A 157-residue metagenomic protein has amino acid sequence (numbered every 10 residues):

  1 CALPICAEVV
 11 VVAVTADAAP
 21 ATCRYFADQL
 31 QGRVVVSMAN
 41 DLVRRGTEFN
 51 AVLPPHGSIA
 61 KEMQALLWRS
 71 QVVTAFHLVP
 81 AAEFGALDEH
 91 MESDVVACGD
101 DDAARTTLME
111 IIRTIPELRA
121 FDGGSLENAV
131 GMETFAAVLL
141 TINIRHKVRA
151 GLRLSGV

Functional and structural regions predicted by a protein language model:
C1-L3: Short, small-residue-biased leader/transition segments that mark boundaries at the very start of proteins
C6-E8: An anion/phosphate-binding loop that grips the pyrophosphate of nucleotide cofactors and donors
V12, A16-P80: Rossmann-like NAD(P)(H) cofactor-binding subdomain of soluble oxidoreductases
R24-D28, F49-V52, A86-H90, E110-I112 (+1 more regions): Short, glycine/charged-enriched secondary-structure capping and boundary segments
L30, L67, H90, I115-E117: Short, well-ordered coil/turn elements that cap or connect secondary structure elements
L42, A82-E89: Short, flexible, solvent-exposed loop/turn segments with mixed acidic/basic and small polar residues
E48-H56, A86-A103: Short beta-strand and adjoining strand-loop segment in the mid-core of the Rossmann-like NAD(P)-dependent dehydrogenase
S93-V157: Active-site-lining helix/loop region of Rossmann-like oxidoreductase modules
